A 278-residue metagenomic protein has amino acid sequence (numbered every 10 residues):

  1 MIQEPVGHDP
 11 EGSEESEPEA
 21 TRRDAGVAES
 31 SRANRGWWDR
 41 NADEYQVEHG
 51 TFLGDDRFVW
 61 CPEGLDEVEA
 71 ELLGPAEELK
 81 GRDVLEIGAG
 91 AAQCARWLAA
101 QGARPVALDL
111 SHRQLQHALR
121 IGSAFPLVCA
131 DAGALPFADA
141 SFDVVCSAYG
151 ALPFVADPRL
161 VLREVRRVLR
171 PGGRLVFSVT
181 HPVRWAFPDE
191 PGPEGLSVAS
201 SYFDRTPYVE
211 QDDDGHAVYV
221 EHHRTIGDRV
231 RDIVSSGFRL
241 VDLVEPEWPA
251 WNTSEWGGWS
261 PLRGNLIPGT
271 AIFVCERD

Functional and structural regions predicted by a protein language model:
I2-K80, Q93-C94: Conserved class I S-adenosyl-L-methionine
D83-A134: Class I SAM-dependent methyltransferase SAM/SAH-binding core
G133-V144: A short acidic, Gly/Pro-enriched loop at the edge of an enzyme's catalytic core that lines a small-molecule cofactor
D143-P158: A short SAM/SAH-binding and catalytic strip from SAM-dependent methyltransferases
R159-R174: A short glycine-rich, Lys/Arg-flanked "PGG" loop and its adjoining helix->strand segment in the class I
R174-V209: Conserved class I S-adenosyl-L-methionine
V179-F187, D213-D228: Acceptor-substrate binding/catalytic loop of class I
V209, Y219-L243: Short alpha-helix
